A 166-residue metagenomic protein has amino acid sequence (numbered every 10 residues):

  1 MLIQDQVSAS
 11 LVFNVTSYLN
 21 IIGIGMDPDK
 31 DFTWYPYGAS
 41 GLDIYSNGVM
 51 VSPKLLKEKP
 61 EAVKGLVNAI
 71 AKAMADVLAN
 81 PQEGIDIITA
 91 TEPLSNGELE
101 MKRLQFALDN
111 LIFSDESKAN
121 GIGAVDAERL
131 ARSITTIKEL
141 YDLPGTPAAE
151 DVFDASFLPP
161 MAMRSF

Functional and structural regions predicted by a protein language model:
I3-L94: Pocket-lining segment of extracytoplasmic ligand-binding domains
S17, Y45, V51-S52, K118-G121 (+2 more regions): Glycine-rich, flexible loop/turn motifs
D31, L99, A127, P147-A148: Residue-level detector of family-conserved "landmark" positions at structurally sensitive sites
T33-Y35, D43, L104, E139 (+2 more regions): Intrinsically disordered, low-complexity segments enriched in small/polar residues
P36, S52, D126, D154-L158: Helix N-cap / beta->alpha transition motif
E58-Y141: Secondary-structure end/capping motifs
L130-F166: Conserved C-terminal helix/tail region of periplasmic/extracytoplasmic solute-binding proteins
